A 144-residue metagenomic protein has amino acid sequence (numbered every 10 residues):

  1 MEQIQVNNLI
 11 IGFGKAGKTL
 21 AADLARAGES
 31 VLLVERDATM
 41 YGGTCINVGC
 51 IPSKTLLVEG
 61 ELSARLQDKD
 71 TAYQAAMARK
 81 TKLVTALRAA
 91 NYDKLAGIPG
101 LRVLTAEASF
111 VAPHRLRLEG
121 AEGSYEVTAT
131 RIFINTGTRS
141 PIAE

Functional and structural regions predicted by a protein language model:
M1-I11, D23-R26, R36-D37, Y41-V48 (+1 more regions): FAD-binding core/adjacent interface of flavoenzyme oxidoreductases
G14: Active-site glycine-rich loops that stabilize anionic/oxyanionic intermediates across multiple enzyme folds
G17-K18: N-terminal Rossmann-fold NAD(P) dinucleotide-binding loop
E29: Short phosphate-binding/catalytic loops that engage adenosine nucleotides
L32: Conserved beta-strand positions in the Rossmann-like core of class I SAM-dependent methyltransferases
P52-T81: Glycine-rich active-site loop/strand segments that organize a redox cofactor
V84: Metal-dependent phosphoesterase signature
